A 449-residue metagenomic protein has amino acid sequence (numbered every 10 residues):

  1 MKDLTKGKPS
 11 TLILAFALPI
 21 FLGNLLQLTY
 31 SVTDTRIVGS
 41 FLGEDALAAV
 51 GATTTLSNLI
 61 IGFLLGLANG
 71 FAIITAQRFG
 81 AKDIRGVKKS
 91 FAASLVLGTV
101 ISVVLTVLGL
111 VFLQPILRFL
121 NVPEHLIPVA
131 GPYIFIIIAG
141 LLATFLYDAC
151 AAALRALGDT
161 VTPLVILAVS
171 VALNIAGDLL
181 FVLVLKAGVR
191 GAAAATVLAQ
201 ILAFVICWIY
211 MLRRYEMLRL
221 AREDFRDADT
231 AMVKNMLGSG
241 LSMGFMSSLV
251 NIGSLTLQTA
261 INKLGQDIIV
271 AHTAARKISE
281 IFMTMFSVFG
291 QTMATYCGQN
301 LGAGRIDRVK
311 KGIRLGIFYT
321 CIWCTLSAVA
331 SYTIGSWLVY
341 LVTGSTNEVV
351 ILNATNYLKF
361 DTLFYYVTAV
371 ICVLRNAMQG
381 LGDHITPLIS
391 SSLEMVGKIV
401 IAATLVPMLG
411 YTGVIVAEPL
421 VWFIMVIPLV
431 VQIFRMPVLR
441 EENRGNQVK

Functional and structural regions predicted by a protein language model:
M1-A17, T75-G140, V184-L241, C297-F364 (+1 more regions): Short alpha-helical transmembrane segments in multi-pass integral membrane proteins
L4-L42, T55-G70, I74, T99-T106 (+4 more regions): N-terminal transmembrane alpha-helices
A15-D34, I136, Y147, S170 (+4 more regions): Transmembrane helical elements of multi-pass membrane transporters/channels
I20, N24, R36, I73 (+15 more regions): Transmembrane alpha-helix boundary and packing residues in multipass membrane permease domains and related
T29-A48, L117-E124, L180-A187, S248-I281 (+3 more regions): Helix-terminus/linker motif at the lipid-water interface of multi-pass membrane proteins
V32-T35, V107, A149-A153, A172-L180 (+6 more regions): Alpha-helical transmembrane segments of multipass membrane proteins
L47-V107, T144-P163, A271-G335, T368-S390: Small-residue-rich hydrophobic transmembrane alpha-helices
A68, I136-R155, P163-V171, A192-C207 (+4 more regions): Short runs within selected transmembrane alpha-helices of multi-pass transporters and secretion channels
